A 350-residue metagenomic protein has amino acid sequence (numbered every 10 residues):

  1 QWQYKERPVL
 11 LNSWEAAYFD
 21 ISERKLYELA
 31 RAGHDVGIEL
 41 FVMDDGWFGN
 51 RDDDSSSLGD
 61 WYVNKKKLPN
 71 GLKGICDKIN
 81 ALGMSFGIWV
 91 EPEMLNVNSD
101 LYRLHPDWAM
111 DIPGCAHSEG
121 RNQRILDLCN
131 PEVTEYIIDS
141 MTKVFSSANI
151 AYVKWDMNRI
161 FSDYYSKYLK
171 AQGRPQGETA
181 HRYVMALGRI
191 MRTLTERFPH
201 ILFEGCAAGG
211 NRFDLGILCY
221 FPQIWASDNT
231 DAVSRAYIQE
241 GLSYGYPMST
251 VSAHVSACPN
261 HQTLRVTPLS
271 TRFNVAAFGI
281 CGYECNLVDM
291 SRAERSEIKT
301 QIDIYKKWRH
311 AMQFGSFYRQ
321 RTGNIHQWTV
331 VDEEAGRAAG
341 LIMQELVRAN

Functional and structural regions predicted by a protein language model:
Q1-G87, E93-L95, D100-L101, E297 (+2 more regions): Conserved structural scaffold segments of CAZyme catalytic domains across common CAZy folds
P8, E15, F19, G49 (+4 more regions): Active-site-adjacent "subsite" loops/lids of carbohydrate-active enzymes
P8-R24, S55-N70, E119-I138, A171-A186 (+1 more regions): The substrate-binding groove and active-site-proximal loops of carbohydrate-active enzymes, especially glycoside
L11, F41, I79, I137 (+4 more regions): Conserved, mostly hydrophobic/aromatic
A32, V36, L126-D156, I190 (+1 more regions): An active-site-proximal structural segment forming one wall of the substrate-binding cleft that immediately precedes
V42-N64, M94-S118, I150-A180, G209-C219: Active-site-proximal loop/short-helix segments that contain or immediately flank catalytic acid/base residue(s)
N96-E135, H181-D289: Glycan-recognition surfaces
T322-N350: Carbohydrate-binding surface patches
